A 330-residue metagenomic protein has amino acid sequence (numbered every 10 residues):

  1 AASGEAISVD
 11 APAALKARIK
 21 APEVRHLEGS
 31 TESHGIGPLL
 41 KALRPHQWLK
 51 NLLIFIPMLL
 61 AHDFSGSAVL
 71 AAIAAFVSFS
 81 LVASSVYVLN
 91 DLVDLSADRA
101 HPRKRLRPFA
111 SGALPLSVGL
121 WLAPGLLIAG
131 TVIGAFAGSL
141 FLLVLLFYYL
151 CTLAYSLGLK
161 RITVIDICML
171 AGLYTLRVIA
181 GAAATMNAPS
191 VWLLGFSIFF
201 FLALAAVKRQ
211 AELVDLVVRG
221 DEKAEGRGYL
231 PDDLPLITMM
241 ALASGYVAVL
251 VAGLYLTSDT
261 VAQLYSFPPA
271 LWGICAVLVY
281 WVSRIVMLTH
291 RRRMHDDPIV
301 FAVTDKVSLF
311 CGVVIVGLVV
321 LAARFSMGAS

Functional and structural regions predicted by a protein language model:
A1-Q47: Mg2+-dependent phosphoryl-transfer enzymes with acidic/Ser/Thr/Gly-rich catalytic loops
E32-G37, P45-Q47, L157, T175-S330: C-terminal membrane-associated helical module and adjoining short loops/tails
F55, L59, I128-V132, L150-A154 (+3 more regions): Alpha-helical transmembrane segments of multipass membrane proteins
I56, S65-V93, L140-Y155, I274: Membrane-embedded alpha-helical segments that form the functional core of polytopic membrane enzymes, especially those
L60-A71, S258-L264: Short, hydrophobic transmembrane alpha-helix segments
S67-A72, S139-L145, T163-I165, A188-L194 (+1 more regions): Short, aromatic-rich membrane-interface segments at the entry and exit of alpha-helical transmembrane domains
V82-A110, L159, I165, A206-V214 (+1 more regions): Acidic (Asp/Glu-rich) catalytic motifs at the cytosolic membrane interface
A100-L145, V191-F201, M239-G245, V307-V320: Multi-pass membrane catalytic core of lipid/isoprenoid biosynthesis enzymes
